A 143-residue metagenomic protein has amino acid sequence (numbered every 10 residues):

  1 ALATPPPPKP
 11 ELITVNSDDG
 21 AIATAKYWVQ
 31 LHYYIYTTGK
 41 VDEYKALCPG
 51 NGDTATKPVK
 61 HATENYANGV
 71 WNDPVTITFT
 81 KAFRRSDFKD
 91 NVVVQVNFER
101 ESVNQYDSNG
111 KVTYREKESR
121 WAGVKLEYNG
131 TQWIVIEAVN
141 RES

Functional and structural regions predicted by a protein language model:
L2-N72: Core segments of small alpha/beta cavity-forming domains
I13, I22, I35, I77 (+2 more regions): Weak global preference for isoleucine
E64-S86: A short, amphipathic edge element
S86-S143: Exposed beta-sheet edge and beta->alpha loop/turn motif
